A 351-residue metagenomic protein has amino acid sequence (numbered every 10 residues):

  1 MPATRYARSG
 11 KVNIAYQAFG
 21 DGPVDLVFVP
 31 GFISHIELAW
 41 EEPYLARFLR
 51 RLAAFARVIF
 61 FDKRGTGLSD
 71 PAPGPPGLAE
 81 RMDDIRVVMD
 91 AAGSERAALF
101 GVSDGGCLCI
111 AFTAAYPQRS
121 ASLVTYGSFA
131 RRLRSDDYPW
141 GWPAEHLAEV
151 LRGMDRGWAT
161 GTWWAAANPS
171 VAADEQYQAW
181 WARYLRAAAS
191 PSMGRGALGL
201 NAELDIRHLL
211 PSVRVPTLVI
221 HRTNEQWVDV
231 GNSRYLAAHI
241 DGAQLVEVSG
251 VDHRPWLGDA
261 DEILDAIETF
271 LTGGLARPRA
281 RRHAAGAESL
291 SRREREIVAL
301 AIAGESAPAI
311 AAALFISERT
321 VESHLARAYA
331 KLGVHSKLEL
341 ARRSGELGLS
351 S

Functional and structural regions predicted by a protein language model:
Y6-D70: Conserved HGGG/HGGXW glycine-rich cap/lid loop of the alpha/beta-hydrolase fold
A79-A97: Conserved acidic catalytic loop of the alpha/beta-hydrolase fold
I110, A114, S120-G153: Flexible "cap/lid" loop of the alpha/beta hydrolase fold
R156-L200, L209: Conserved alpha/beta-hydrolase catalytic His-Asp/Glu region
V213, V219-H221: Short beta-strand/loop motif that positions the catalytic acidic residue of the alpha/beta-hydrolase fold
Q226-N232: Conserved alpha/beta-hydrolase "acid-adjacent" motif
A243-H283: Catalytic active-site module of serine/aspartate enzymes centered on a nucleophile-bearing elbow/loop
R279-A326, A330-L332, E339-S351: Helix-turn-helix DNA-binding segment
